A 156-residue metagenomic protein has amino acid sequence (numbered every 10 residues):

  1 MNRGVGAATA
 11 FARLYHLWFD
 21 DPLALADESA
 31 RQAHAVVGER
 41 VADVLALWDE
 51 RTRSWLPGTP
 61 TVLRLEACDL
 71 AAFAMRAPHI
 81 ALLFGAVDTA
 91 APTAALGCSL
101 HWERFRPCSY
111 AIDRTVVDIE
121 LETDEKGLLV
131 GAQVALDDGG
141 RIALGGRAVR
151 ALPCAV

Functional and structural regions predicted by a protein language model:
M1-V156: Surface-exposed, interaction-prone regions used to assemble/regulate multi-protein complexes
